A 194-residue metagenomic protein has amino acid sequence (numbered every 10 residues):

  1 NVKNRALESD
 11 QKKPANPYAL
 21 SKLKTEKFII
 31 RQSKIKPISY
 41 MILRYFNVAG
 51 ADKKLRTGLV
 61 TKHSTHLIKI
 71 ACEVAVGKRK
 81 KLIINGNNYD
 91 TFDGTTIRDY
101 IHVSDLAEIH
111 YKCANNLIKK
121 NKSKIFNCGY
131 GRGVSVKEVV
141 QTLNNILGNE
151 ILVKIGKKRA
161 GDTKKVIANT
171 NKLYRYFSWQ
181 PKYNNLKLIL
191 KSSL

Functional and structural regions predicted by a protein language model:
N1, G50-K53, V136, D162-K164: A short beta-to-alpha transition loop/helix N-cap that caps and shapes the active-site region
N1-N47, K54-H66: Catalytic helix-loop patch of NAD(P)-dependent Rossmann-fold dehydrogenases
K12, A51, Y89-F92: A short, flexible beta-alpha/helix-coil linker loop
V48-G50, L106: Conserved sequence/active-site signature of Rossmann-fold short-chain dehydrogenase/reductase
I70-L194: C-terminal substrate-binding subdomain of Rossmann-fold SDR/epimerase-dehydratase oxidoreductases
